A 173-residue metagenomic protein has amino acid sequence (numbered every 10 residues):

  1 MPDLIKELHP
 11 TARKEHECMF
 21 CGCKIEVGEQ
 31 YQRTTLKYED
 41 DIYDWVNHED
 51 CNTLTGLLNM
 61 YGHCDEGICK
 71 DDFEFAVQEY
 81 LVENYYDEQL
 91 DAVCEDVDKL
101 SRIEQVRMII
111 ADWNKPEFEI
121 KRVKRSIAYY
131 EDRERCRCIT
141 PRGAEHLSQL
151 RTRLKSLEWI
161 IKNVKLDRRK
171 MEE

Functional and structural regions predicted by a protein language model:
M1-H9, Y61-F118, R142-S148, T152-K155 (+1 more regions): Short, intrinsically disordered terminal segments enriched in charged and Pro/Gly residues
D3-H16, L36-I42: Short, flexible, mixed-charge glycine/proline-rich loop motifs that serve as phosphate/nucleic-acid-contacting
C18-C21, H48-C51: Short cysteine-rich clusters marking metal-coordination/redox-active sites
F20-E39: Short recognition patches in nucleic-acid-associated and regulatory proteins
K24-V27, L54-L57, K70, F75: Secreted/processed peptides and extracellular or luminal domains of membrane proteins
D112-E131: Short amphipathic alpha-helical heptad-repeat segments
E131-A144: Charged, low-complexity interaction regions
